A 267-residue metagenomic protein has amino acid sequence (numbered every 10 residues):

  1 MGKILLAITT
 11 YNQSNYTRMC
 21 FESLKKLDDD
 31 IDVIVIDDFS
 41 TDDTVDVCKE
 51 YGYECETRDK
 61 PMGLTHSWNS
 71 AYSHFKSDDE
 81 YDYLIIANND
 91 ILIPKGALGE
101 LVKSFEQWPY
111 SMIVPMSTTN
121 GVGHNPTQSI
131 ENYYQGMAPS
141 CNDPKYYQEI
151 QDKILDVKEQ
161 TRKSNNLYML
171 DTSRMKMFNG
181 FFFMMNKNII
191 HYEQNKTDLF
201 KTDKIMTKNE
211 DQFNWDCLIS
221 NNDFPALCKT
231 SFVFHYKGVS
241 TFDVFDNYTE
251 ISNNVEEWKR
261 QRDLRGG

Functional and structural regions predicted by a protein language model:
E22-I31: Short, acidic, metal-binding catalytic loop of nucleotide-sugar glycosyltransferases
D37-V45: A conserved acidic beta->alpha catalytic loop
D59-F75: Glycine-rich, basic loop-to-helix element that forms the pyrophosphate-binding segment of sugar-nucleotide handling
E80-L92: Short beta-strand-to-loop acidic/aromatic patch adjacent to the donor-nucleotide binding site
L92, G96-D143: Conserved donor NDP-sugar-binding/catalytic core segment of glycosyltransferases
E149-D156, R162-M185: A recurrent flexible, glycine/aromatic-enriched loop bordering the glycosyltransferase active site that acts as
K176-F183, N188-E193, D203-S231: A short, conserved alpha-helix in the catalytic core of glycosyltransferases
L227-D246: Active-site donor/metal-binding and catalytic loop motifs of nucleotide-sugar-dependent glycosylation enzymes
